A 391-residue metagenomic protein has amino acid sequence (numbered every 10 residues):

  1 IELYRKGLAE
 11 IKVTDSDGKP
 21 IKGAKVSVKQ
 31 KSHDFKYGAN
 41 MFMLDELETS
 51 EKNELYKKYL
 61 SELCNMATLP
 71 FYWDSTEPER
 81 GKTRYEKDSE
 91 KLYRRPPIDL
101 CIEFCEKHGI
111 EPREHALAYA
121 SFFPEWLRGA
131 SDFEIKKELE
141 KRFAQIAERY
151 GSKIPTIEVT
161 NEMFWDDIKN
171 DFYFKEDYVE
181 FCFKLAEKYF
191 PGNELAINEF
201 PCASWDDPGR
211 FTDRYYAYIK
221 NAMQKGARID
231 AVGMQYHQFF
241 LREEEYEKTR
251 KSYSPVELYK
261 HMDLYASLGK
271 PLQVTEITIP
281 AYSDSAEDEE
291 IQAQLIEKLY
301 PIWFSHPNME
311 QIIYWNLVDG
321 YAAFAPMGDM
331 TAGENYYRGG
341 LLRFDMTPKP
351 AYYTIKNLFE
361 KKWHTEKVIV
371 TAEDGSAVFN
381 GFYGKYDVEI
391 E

Functional and structural regions predicted by a protein language model:
I1-E46, M66, P78-Y85, R113 (+5 more regions): Beta-strand-rich domain onsets/edges
K12, K22-V28, F379-E391: Beta-strand-rich binding/interaction modules
L47-K58, P96-C101, K141-I146, F174-K184 (+3 more regions): Alpha-helical scaffolding within the catalytic cores of extracellular/periplasmic polymer-degrading hydrolases
L47-L63, V378-D387: Short Pro-Gly-centered beta-turn/loop motif in secreted/extracellular proteins
S61-D74, E79, F143, A147-D167 (+3 more regions): Aromatic- and acid-rich polysaccharide-binding/catalytic face of secreted or lumenal carbohydrate-active enzymes
M66-K82, R95-C202: Substrate-binding cleft and catalytic face of glycoside hydrolase catalytic domains, especially the flexible beta-alpha
Y85-P96, A130-K141, N170-Y178, D206-R214 (+3 more regions): Alpha-helix N-cap and loop-to-helix initiation/capping positions
R149, E158, M163-F164, I168-D171 (+3 more regions): Aromatic-rich peripheral "rim/lid" segments of glycoside hydrolase catalytic domains that contact and position glycan
